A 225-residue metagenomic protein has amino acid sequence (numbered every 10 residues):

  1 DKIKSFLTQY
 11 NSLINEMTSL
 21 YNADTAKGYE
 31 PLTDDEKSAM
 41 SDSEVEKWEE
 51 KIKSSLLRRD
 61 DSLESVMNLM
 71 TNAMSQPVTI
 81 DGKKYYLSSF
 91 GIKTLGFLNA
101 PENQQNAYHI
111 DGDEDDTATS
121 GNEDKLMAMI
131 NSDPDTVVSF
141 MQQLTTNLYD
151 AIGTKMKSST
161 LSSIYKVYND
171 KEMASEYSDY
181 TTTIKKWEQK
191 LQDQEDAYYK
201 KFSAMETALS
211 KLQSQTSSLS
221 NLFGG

Functional and structural regions predicted by a protein language model:
K2-I3, Q194: Alpha-helix N-cap/helix-initiation motif
I3-K4, Q9-D179, N221-G225: Structural flexibility/helix-modulation signal
D135-T136, I184-G225: Proline-poor, low-complexity alpha-helical tail modules
